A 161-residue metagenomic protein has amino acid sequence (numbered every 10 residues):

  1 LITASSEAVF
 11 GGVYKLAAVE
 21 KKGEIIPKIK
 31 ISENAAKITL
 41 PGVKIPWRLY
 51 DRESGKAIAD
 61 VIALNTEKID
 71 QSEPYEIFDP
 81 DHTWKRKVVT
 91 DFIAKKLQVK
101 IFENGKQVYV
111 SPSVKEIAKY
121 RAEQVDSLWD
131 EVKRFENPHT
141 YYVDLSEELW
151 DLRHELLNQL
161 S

Functional and structural regions predicted by a protein language model:
I2-S161: Gly/Ser/Thr/Ala-enriched C-terminal appendages of enzymes
